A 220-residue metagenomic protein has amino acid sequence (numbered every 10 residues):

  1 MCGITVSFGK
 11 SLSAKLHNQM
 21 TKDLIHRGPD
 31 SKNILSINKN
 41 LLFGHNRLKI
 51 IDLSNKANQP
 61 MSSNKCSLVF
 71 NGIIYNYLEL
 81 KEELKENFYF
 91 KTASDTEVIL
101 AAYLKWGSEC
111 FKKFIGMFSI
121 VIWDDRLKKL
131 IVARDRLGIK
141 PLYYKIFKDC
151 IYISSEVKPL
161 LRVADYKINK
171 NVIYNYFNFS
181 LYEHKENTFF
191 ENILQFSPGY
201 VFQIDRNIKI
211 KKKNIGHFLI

Functional and structural regions predicted by a protein language model:
M1-I220: Cysteine-centered catalytic environments shared across enzyme families
